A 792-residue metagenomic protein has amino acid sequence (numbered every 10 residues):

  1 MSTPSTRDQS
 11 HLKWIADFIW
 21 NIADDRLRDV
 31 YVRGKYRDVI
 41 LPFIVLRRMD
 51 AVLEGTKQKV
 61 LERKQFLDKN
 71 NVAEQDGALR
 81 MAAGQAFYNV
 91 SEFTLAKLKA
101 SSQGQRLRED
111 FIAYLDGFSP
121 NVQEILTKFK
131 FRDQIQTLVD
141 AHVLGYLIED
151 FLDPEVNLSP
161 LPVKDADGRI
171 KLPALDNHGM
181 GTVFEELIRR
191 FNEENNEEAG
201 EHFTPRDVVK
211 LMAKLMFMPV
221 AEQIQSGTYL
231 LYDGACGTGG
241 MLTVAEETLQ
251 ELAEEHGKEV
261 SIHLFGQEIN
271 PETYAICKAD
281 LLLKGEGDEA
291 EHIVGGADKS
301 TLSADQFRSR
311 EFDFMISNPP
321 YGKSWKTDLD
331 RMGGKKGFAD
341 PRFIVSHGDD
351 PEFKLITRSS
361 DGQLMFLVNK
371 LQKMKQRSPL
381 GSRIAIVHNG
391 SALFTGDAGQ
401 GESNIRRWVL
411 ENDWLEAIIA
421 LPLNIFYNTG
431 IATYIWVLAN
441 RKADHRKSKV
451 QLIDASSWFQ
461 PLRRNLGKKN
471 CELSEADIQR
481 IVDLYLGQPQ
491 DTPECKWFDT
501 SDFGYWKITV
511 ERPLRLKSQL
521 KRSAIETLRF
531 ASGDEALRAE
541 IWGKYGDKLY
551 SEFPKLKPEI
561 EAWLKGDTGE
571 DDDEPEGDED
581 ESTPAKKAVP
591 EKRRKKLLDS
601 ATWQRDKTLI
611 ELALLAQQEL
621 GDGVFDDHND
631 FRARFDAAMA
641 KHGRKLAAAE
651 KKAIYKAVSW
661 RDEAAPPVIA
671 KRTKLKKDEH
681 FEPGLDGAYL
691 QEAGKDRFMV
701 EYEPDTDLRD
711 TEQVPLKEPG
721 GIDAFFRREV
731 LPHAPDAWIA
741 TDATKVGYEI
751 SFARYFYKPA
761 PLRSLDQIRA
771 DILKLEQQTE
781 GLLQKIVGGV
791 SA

Functional and structural regions predicted by a protein language model:
M1-V220, E289-T301, Q306, A420-L423 (+2 more regions): Non-catalytic, mostly N-terminal accessory regions of nucleic-acid modification and defense proteins
S5, T137, P173, H202 (+13 more regions): Hydrophobic alpha-helical scaffolding
K35-R48, D350-L438, I772: Conserved Class I SAM-dependent methyltransferase catalytic core
H202-S317, G322-G337, D350, N389-S391 (+5 more regions): Conserved S-adenosyl-L-methionine
T243, A275, S317-P319, L364-V368 (+13 more regions): Feature representing long, continuous alpha-helical segments
D280, K336-I356, F366: Surface-exposed acidic, glycine/proline-enriched linker/cap segments that occur as 15-30-residue helix-coil
W325-D328, S378-R383, F394-D397, I418-I419 (+4 more regions): Extended hydrophobic-aromatic, low-complexity segments
Y427-F530: Flexible, glycine-/basic-rich loop-and-beta segments that form/coincide with the SAM-dependent methyltransferase
